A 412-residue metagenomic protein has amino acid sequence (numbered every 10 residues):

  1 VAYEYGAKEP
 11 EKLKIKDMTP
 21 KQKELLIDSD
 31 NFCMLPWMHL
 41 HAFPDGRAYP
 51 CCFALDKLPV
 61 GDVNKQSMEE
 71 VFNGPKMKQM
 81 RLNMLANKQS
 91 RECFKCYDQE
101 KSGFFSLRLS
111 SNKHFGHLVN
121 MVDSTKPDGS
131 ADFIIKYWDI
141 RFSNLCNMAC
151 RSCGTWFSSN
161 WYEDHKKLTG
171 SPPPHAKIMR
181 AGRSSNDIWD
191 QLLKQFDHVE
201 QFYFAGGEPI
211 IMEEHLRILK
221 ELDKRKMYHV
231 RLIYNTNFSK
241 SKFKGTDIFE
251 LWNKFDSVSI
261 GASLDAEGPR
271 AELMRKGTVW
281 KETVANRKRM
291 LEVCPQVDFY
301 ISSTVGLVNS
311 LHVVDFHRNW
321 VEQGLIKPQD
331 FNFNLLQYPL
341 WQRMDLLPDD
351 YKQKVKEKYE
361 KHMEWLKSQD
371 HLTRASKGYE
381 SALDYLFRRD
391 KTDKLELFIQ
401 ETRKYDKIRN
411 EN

Functional and structural regions predicted by a protein language model:
V1-Q66, E70, S110, R183 (+2 more regions): Radical SAM enzyme [4Fe-4S]-AdoMet core and its adjacent flexible, acidic and glycine-rich loops/tails across
D17-K21, M38-H39, P75-A86, I134-R141: Short, intrinsically disordered, charge-biased short linear motifs at domain edges
L26, D56-D98: Membrane-interface junctions of multi-pass transporters
L35, P50-F53, Q89-K101, L145-T155: Local cysteine-cluster metal-coordination motifs and their immediate loop/turn environment, predominantly Fe-S cluster
L55-G61, E100-S110, F157-D164: Iron-sulfur (Fe-S) cluster-binding segments and ferredoxin-like electron-carrier domains, especially [2Fe-2S]
S102-Y137, C146-M148, T169: Recognition helices and adjacent regulatory flanks at domain boundaries
I135-L145, W156-S184, F196-E214, R225-K244 (+3 more regions): Core AdoMet radical
D190-Q195, K220-R225, F249-N253, M290: Leucine-rich repeat
